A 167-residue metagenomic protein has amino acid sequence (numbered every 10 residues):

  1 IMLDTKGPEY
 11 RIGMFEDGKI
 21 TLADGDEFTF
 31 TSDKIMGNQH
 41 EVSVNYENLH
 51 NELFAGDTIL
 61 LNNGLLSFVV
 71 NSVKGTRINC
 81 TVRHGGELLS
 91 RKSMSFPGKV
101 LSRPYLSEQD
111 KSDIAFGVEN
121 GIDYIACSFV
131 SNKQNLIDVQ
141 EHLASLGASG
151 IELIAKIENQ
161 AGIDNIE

Functional and structural regions predicted by a protein language model:
I1-E167: Non-catalytic helical/linker scaffolds that mediate oligomerization, partner binding, and domain coupling around large
